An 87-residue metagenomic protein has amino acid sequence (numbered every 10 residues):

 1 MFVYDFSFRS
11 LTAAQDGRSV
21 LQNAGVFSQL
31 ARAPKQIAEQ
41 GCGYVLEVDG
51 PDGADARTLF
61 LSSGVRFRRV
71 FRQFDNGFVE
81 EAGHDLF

Functional and structural regions predicted by a protein language model:
F2-V3, F8-Q22, V26-R57: Amphipathic, hydrophobic secondary-structure cores in small proteins
A54-F87: C-terminal structural segments of small proteins and small subunits
